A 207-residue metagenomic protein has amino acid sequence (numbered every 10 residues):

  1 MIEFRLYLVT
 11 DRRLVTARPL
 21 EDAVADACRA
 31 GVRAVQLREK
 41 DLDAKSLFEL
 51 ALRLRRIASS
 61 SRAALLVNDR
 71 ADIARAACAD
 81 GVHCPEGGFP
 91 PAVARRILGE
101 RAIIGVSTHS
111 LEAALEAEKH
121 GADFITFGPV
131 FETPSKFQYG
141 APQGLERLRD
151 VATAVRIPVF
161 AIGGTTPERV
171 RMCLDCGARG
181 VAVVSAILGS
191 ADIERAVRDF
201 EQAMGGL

Functional and structural regions predicted by a protein language model:
M1-F89, R96-D123, G140, E146 (+3 more regions): Conserved N-terminal beta1-alpha1 strand-loop-helix module at the mouth
R12, F131-T133: A short, flexible beta-alpha/helix-coil linker loop
D72, V130-F131, R179, A186-I187: Flexible glycine-rich beta->alpha loop in the catalytic core of nucleotide-sugar glycosyltransferases
G121, C176-R179: As written
F127, F160-T165, V181-S185: Glycine-rich beta-strand-to-loop/alpha-helix junction loops that act as flexible
S135-F137: Glycine/threonine-rich flexible loop motifs
